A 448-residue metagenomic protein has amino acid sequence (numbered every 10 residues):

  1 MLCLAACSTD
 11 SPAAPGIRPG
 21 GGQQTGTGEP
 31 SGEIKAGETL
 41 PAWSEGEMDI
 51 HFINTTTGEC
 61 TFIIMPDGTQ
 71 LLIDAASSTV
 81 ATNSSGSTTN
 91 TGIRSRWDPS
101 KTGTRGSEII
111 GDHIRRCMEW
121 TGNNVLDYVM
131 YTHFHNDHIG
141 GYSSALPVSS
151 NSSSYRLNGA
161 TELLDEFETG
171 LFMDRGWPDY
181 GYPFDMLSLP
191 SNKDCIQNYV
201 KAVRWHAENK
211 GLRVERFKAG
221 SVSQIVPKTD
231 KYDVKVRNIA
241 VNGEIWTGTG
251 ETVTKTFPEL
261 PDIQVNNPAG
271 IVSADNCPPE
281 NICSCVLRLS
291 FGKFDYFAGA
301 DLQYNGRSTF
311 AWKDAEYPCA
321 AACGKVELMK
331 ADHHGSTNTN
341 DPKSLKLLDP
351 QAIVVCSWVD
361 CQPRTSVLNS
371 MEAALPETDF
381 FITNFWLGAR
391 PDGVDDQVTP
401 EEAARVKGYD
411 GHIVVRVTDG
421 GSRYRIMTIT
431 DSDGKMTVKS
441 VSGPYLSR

Functional and structural regions predicted by a protein language model:
C3-A6: C-terminal motif of bacterial Sec signal peptides marking the signal peptidase cleavage site
S8-S11: Bacterial signal peptide processing site
A14-Q70, A76-W97, I239-I245: Zn-dependent metallo-beta-lactamase
G26-D49, T55-T56, R116, G122-Y128 (+4 more regions): Flexible, acidic/histidine-containing loops and adjacent segments that form or flank the divalent-metal
W43, G68-V129, L146-A160, N305-A321: Pre-active-site segment of Zn-dependent metallo-hydrolases
L126-D137, M329-H333: Metallo-beta-lactamase
S144, G159-L163, N340-L348, S366-M371: A short acidic, amphipathic alpha-helical/loop segment
T169, D349-S357: Proline-aspartate-enriched helix->loop->beta-strand connector
